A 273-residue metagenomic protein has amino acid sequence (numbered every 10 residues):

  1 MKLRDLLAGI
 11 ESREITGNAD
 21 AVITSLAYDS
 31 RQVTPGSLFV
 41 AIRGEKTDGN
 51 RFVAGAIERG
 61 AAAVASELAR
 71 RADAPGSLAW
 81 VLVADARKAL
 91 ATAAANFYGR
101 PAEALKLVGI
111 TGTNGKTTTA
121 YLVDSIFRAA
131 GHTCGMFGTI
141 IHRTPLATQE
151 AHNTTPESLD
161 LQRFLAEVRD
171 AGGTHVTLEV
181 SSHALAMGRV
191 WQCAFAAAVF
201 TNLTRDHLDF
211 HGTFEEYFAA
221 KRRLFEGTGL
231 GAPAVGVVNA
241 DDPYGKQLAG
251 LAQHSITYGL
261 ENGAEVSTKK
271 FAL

Functional and structural regions predicted by a protein language model:
M1-T92, N96, A264, K270: N-terminal leader/targeting and accessory segments in enzymes
L6, S37, A56, A93 (+8 more regions): Residue-level signal for inorganic ion chemistry
T34, L68-L78, R143-P145, G188-A194 (+1 more regions): Short loop/helix-cap segments at secondary-structure boundaries that form the rim of catalytic
V53-E58, R169, W191, G229: Non-catalytic positions within long, well-ordered alpha-helices that form the structural scaffold/packing of enzyme
A72-G76, A171, F195-L273: Acidic, Mg2+-coordinating active-site environments of NTP-dependent enzymes
A95-T148: Walker A (P-loop) phosphate-binding motif
A147-S158, D206-T213: Flexible beta-alpha connector loops of hexameric P-loop NTPases
H152-S181: Conserved nucleotide-sensing/catalytic segment adjacent to the nucleotide-binding pocket in NTP-handling enzymes
